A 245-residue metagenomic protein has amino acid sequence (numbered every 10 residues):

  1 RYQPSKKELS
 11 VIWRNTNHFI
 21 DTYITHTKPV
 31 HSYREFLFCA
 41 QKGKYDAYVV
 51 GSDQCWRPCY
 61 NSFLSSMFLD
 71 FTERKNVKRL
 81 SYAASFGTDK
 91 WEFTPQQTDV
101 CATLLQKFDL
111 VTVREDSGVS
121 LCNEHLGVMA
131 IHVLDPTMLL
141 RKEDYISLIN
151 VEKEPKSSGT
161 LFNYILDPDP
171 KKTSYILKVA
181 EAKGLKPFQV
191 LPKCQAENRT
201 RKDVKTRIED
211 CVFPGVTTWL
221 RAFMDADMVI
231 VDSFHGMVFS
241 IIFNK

Functional and structural regions predicted by a protein language model:
R1-T103: Aromatic- and Gly/Pro-rich donor/ligand-binding loops that form nucleotide- or phosphate-bearing donor binding pockets
Q41-K44, T72-N76, Y145-T160: Nucleotide-sugar donor-binding and catalytic loop/hinge architecture of NDP-sugar-dependent glycosyltransferases
Y45, F108, A226: An anion/phosphate-binding loop that grips the pyrophosphate of nucleotide cofactors and donors
S81-T88, V119-C122, I165, K172-G215: Catalytic donor nucleotide-activated moiety binding site of glycosyltransferases and closely related
K90-T94, M138-E152: Acidic anion/phosphate-binding donor-loop and adjacent secondary structure in glycosyltransferase catalytic cores
F108-E115, I230: A short beta-strand/loop micro-motif in the catalytic core of glycosyltransferases that engages the nucleotide-sugar
A130-M138, K142, T200-D232: Donor nucleotide-activated moiety binding/catalytic core segment of transferases that use nucleotide-activated donors
N244-K245: Structural loop-to-beta junction motif characteristic of Rossmann-like glycosyltransferase folds
